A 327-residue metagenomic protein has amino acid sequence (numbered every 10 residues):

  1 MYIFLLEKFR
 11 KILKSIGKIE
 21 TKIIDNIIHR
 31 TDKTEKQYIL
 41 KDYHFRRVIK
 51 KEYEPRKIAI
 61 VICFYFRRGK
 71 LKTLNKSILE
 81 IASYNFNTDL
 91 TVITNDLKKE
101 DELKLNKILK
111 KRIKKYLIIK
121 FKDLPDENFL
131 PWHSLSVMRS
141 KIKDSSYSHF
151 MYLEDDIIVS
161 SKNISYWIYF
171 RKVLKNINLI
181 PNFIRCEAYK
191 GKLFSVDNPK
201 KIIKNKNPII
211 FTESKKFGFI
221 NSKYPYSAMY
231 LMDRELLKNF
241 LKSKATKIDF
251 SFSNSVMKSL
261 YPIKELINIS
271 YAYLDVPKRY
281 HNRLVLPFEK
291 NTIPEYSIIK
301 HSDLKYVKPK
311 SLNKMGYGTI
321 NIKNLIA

Functional and structural regions predicted by a protein language model:
M1-I39: Boundary detector for helix-to-coil junctions that initiate low-complexity/charged tails
I24-L79: N-proximal low-complexity "stem/linker" segments adjacent to membrane-targeting elements
K76-T88: Short, acidic, metal-binding catalytic loop of nucleotide-sugar glycosyltransferases
T88-L97, K122-D123: Short beta-strand/loop segment that forms part of the nucleotide-sugar
D101-S148: Active-site-proximal specificity loops/subdomain of glycosyltransferases
Y147-I158: Short beta-strand-to-loop acidic/aromatic patch adjacent to the donor-nucleotide binding site
S160-F250: Conserved catalytic core of nucleotide-sugar-dependent glycosyltransferases
S243-A327: C-terminal catalytic/acceptor-binding lobe
